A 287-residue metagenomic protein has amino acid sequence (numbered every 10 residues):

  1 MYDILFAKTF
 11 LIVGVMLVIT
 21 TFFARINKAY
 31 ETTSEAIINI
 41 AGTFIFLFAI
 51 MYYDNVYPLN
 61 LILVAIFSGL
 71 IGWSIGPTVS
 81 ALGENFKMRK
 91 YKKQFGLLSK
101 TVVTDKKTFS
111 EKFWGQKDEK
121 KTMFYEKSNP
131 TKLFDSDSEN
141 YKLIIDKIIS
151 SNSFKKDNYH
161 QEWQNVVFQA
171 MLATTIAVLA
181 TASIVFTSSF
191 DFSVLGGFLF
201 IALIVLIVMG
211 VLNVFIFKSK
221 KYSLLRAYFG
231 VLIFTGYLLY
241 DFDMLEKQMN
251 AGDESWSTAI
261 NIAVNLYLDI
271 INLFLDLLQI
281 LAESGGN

Functional and structural regions predicted by a protein language model:
M1-N287: A hydrophobic alpha-helical transmembrane-helix feature that marks the membrane cores and membrane-interface segments
